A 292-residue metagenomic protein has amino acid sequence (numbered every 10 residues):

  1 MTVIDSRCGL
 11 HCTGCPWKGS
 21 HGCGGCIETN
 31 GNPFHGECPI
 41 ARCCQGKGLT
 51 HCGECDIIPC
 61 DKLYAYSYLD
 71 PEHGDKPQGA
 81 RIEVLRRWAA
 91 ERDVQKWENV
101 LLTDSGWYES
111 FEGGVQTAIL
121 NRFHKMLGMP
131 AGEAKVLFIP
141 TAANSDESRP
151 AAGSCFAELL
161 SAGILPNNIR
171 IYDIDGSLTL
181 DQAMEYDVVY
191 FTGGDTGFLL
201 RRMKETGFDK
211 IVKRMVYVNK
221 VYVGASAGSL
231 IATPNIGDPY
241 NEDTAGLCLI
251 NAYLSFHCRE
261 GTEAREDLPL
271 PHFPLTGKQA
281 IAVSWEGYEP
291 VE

Functional and structural regions predicted by a protein language model:
M1-W97: Cysteine-centered metal-binding/redox modules
T13, L180-L199: Active-site-proximal helix-loop elements at catalytic-domain edges
C55, L137-P140, L254-S255: Short internal beta-strands
P59, W107, A143, D195 (+1 more regions): Short, glycine/serine-rich, charged loops/turns that create anion-binding and catalytic segments at active sites
D70, V115-T117, A151-S154, M203-T206 (+1 more regions): Short, glycine/charged-enriched secondary-structure capping and boundary segments
Q95-V188: N-terminal beta1-alpha1 cap of cysteine-dependent amidohydrolase-like domains
T103-D104, I139-P140, F191-T192, G224 (+1 more regions): Short beta-strand segments
E185, T192, L200-V221, G228-E292: Active-site-adjacent pocket-lining segments in enzyme domains
